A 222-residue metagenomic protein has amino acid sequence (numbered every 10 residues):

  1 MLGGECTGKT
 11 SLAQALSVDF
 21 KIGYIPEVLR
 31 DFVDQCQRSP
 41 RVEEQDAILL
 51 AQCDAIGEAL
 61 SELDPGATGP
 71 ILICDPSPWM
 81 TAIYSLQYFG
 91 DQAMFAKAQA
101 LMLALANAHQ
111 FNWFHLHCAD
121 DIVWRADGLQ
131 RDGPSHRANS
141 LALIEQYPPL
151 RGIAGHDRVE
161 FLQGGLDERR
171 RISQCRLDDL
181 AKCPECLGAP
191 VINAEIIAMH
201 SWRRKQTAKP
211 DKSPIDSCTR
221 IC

Functional and structural regions predicted by a protein language model:
M1: Hydrophobic anchor at the beta1->P-loop junction of P-loop NTPases
E5: The conserved Walker
K9: Conserved lysine of the Walker
Q14-D54: Conserved substrate/cofactor phosphate-moiety recognition/catalytic segment in nucleotide-dependent phosphotransferases
R38-A93: Conserved nucleotide-sensing/catalytic segment adjacent to the nucleotide-binding pocket in NTP-handling enzymes
F89-E168, D178-A181, P190-I192, T207: A glycine- and Lys/Arg-enriched "phosphate-lid" helix/loop adjacent to the NTP-binding pocket of small-molecule kinases
T219-C222: Non-Sec secretion/translocation targeting segments of pathogen effectors
